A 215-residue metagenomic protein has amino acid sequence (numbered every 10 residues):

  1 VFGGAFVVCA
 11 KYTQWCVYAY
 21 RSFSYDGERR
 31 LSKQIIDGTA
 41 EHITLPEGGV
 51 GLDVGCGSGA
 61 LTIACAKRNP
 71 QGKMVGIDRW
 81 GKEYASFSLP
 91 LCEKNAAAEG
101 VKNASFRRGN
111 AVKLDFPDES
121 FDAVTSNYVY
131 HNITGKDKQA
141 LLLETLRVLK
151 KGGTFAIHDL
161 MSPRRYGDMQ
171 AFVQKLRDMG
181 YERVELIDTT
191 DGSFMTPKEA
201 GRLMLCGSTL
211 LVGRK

Functional and structural regions predicted by a protein language model:
Q14-D37: Class I SAM-dependent methyltransferase Rossmann-like catalytic core, especially the SAM/SAH-binding loop
E47-G57, V75: Conserved class I S-adenosyl-L-methionine
S58-P70: Conserved SAM-binding loop of SAM-dependent methyltransferases across substrates and taxa, primarily the Class I
N69, I133-G135, L149-K151: Helix-to-beta-strand junctions that scaffold the AdoMet/dcAdoMet cofactor pocket in Class I SAM-dependent enzymes
V112-V124: A short acidic, Gly/Pro-enriched loop at the edge of an enzyme's catalytic core that lines a small-molecule cofactor
Q139-K151: A short glycine-rich, Lys/Arg-flanked "PGG" loop and its adjoining helix->strand segment in the class I
G152-D159: Conserved beta-strand signature within the Rossmann-like core of class I S-adenosyl-L-methionine
G180, S193-K215: Core SAM-dependent methyltransferase catalytic element
